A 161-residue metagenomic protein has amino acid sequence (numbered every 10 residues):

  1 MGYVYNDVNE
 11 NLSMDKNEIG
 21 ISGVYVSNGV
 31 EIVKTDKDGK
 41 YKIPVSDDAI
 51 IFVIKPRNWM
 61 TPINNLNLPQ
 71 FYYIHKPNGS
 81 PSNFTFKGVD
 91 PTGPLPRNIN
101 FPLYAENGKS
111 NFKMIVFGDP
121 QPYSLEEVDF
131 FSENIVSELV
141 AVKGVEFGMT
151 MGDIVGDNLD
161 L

Functional and structural regions predicted by a protein language model:
M1-N6, G39, F101: A short, amphipathic beta-strand motif
Y3, Y25-S27: Beta-strand signatures of extracellular beta-sandwich domains
Y3-G20, E106: Structural motif
L12-G20, S27-K40, P44: Short, acidic Ser/Thr/Gly-rich low-complexity loop/linker segments typical of extracellular and cell-surface proteins
I21-Y25, D48-I50, N111: Exposed beta-strand and adjacent loop surfaces of beta-rich binding modules that mediate intermolecular recognition
S22, G29, R97-I99: Envelope-exposed proteins and targeting segments
N28, K42, I50-K87: A short, solvent-exposed loop/turn motif at the edges and junctions of modular extracellular/periplasmic domains
N83-T85, D90-L161: N-terminal active-site segment of His-dependent metallophosphoesterases
